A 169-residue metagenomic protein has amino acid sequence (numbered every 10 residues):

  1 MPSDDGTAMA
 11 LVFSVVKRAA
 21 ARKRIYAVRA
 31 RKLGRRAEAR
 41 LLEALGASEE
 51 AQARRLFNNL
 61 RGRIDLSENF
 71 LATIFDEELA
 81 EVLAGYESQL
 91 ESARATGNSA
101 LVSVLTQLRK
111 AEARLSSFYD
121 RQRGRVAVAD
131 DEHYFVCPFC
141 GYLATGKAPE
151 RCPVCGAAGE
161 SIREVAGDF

Functional and structural regions predicted by a protein language model:
M1-F169: Non-heme di-metal
